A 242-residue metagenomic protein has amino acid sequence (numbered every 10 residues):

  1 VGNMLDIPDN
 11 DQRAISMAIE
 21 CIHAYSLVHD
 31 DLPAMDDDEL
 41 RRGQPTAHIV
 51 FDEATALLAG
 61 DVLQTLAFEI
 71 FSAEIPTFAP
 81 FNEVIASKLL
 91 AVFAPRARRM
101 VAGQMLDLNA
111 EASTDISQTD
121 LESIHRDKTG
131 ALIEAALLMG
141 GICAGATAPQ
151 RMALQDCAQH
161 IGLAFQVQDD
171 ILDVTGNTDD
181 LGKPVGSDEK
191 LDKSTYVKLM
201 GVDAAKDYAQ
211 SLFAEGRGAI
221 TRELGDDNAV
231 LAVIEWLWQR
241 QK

Functional and structural regions predicted by a protein language model:
V1-T221, G225-W238: Mg2+-dependent prenyl diphosphate-binding active-site environment of isoprenoid biosynthetic enzymes
